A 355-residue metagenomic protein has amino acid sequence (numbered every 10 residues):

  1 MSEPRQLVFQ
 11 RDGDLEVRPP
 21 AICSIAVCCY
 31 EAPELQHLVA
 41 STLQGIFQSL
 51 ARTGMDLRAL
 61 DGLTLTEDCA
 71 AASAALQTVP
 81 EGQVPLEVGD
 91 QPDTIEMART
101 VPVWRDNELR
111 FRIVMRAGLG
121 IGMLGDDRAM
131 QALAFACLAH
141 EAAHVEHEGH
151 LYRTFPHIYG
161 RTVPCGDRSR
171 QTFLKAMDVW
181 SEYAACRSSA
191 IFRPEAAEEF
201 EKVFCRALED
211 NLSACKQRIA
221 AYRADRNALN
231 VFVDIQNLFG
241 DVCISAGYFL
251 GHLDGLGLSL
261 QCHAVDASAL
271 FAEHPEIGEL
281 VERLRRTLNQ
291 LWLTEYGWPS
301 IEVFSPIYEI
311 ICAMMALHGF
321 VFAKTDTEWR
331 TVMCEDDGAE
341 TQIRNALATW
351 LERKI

Functional and structural regions predicted by a protein language model:
E3-C23, C28-H37: Long, charge-dense tracts
E31-G62, Q77-P85: Zn2+-dependent metallopeptidase catalytic core
E81-F135, E148, R344-W350: Active-site scaffold of zinc-dependent metalloenzymes
R128-L133, E148-V179: Post-HEXXH active-site segment of zinc metalloproteases
A134-G149, Y183: Catalytic glutamate of the conserved HExxH
T154-I158, P194-E209: Short acidic alpha-helical/loop segments enriched in Asp/Glu that coordinate divalent cations
A176-R193: An active-site-proximal "capping" alpha-helix that borders the catalytic cofactor pocket
V203-I355: Pan-zinc metallopeptidase signature
